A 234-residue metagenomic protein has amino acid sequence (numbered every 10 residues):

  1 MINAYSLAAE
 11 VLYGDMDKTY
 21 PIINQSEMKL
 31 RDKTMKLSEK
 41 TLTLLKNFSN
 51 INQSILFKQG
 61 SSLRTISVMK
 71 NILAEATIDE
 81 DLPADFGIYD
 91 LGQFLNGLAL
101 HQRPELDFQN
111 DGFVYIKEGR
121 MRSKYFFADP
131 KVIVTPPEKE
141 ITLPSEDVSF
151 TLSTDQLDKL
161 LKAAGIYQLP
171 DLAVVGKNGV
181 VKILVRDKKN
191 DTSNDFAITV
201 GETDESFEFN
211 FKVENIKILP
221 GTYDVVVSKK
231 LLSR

Functional and structural regions predicted by a protein language model:
A8-A9, Y20-F127, S145-R234: DNA polymerase processivity clamps
P130-D147: Long, charge-dense
